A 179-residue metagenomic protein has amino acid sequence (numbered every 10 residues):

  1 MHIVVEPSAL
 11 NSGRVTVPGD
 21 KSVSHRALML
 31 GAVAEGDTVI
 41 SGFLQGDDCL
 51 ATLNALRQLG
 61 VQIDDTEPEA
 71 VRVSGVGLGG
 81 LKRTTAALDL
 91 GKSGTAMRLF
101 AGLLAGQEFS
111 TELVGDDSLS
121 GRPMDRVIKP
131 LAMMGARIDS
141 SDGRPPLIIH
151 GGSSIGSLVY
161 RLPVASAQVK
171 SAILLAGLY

Functional and structural regions predicted by a protein language model:
M1-Y179: Structural preference for solvent-exposed beta-strand-turn elements and adjacent flexible terminal/loop segments within
